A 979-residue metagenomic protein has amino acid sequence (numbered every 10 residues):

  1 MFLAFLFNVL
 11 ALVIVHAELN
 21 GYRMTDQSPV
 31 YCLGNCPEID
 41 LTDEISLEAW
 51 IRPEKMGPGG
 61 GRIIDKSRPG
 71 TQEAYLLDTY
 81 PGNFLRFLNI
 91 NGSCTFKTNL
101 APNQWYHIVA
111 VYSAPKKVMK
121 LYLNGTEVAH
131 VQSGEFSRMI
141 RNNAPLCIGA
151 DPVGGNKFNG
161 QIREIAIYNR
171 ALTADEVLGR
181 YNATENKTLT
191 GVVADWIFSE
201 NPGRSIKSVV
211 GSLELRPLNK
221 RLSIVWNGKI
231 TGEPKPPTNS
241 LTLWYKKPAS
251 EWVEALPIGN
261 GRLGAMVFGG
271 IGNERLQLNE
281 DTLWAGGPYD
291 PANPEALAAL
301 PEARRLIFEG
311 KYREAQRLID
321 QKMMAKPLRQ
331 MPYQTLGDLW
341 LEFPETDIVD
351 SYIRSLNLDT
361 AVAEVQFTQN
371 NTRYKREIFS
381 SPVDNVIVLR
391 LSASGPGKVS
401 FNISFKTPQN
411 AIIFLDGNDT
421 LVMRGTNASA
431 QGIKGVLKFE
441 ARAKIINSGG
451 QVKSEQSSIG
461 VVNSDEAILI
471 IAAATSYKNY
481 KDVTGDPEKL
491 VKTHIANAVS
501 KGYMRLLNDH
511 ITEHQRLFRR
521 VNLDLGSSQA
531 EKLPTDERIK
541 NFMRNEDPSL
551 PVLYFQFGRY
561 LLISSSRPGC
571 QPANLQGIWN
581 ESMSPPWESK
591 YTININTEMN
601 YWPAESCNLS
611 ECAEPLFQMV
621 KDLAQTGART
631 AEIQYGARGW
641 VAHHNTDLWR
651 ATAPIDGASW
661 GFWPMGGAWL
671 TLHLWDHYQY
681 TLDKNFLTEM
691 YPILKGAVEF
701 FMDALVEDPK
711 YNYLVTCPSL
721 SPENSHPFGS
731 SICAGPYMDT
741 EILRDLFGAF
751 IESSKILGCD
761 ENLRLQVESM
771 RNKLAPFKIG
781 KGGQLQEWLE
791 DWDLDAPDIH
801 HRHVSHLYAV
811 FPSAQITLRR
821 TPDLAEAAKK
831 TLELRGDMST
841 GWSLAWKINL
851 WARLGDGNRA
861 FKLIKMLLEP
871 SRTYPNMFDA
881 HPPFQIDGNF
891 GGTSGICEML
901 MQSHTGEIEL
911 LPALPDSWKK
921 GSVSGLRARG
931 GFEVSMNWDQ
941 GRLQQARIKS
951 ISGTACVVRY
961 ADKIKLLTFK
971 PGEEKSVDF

Functional and structural regions predicted by a protein language model:
M1-F7: Classical eukaryotic N-terminal signal peptides for Sec-dependent ER targeting/secretion, especially the positively
A11-T231: Extracellular glycan-associated modules
N35-P37, T95-N99, E135-F136, R376-I378 (+4 more regions): Beta-strand-rich interaction surfaces with strong enrichment in secreted/lumenal proteins
N182-G203, L687-Y713, P736: Aromatic sugar-binding interfaces of carbohydrate-active proteins
G232-S659, D676-Y678, K695-V698, P709 (+5 more regions): Aromatic-residue-lined binding/catalytic grooves and analogous aromatic/hydrophobic interfacial grooves in multimeric
I595-E605, P664-W675, D739-G748, S805-A814 (+2 more regions): Well-ordered alpha-helical segments within folded domains of soluble proteins
D676-H677, T681, N685-F686, A697-E707 (+4 more regions): Non-catalytic carbohydrate-binding regions of carbohydrate-active enzymes
G696-S753: Acidic/histidine-rich catalytic neighborhood
